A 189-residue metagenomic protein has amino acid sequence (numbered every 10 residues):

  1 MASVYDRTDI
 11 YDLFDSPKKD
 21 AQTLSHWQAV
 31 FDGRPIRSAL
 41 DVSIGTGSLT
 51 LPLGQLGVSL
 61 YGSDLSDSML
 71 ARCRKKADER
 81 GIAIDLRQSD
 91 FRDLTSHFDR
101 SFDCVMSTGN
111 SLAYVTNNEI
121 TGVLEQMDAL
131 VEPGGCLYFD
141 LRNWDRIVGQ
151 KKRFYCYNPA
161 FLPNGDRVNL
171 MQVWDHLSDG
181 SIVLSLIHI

Functional and structural regions predicted by a protein language model:
M1-R37: Conserved class I S-adenosyl-L-methionine
S43-G47: Class I SAM-dependent methyltransferase "Motif I" SAM/SAH-binding loop
T50-D93: Class I SAM-dependent methyltransferase SAM/SAH-binding core
S96-C104: A short acidic, Gly/Pro-enriched loop at the edge of an enzyme's catalytic core that lines a small-molecule cofactor
D103-E119: A short SAM/SAH-binding and catalytic strip from SAM-dependent methyltransferases
T121-P133: A short glycine-rich, Lys/Arg-flanked "PGG" loop and its adjoining helix->strand segment in the class I
G134-L141: Conserved beta-strand signature within the Rossmann-like core of class I S-adenosyl-L-methionine
L141-I187: SAM-dependent methyltransferase
